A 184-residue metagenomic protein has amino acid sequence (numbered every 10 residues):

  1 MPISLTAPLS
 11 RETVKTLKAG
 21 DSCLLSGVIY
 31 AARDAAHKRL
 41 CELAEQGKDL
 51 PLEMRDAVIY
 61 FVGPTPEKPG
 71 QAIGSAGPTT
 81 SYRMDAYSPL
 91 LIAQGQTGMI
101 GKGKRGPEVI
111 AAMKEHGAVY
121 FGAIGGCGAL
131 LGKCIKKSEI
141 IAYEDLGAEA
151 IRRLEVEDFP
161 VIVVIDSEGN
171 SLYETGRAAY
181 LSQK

Functional and structural regions predicted by a protein language model:
M1-L9: Short, structured beta-strand/loop micro-motifs enriched in basic residues and often containing a Trp
S10, Y30, T65-E67, E168-N170: Short, glycine-/Ser/Thr-/acidic-enriched flexible segments
A31-F159: Feature captures the catalytic cores and cofactor-binding loops of soluble hydro-lyases/lyases that act on carboxylate
Y87-S88, V164-K184: Active-site/ligand-binding-proximal alpha/beta "capping" segment
